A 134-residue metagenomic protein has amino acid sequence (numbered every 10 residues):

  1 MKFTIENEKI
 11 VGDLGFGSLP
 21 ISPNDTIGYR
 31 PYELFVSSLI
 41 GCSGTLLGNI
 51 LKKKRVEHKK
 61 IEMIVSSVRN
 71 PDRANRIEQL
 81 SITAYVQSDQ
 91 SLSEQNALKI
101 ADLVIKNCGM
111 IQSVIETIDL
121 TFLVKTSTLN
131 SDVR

Functional and structural regions predicted by a protein language model:
M1-S38, G48-R134: Extended beta-strand/beta-hairpin segments
C42: Alpha-helical metal-binding/catalytic segments enriched in His/Glu/Asp
T45: Short glycine/serine/threonine-rich phosphate/pyrophosphate-binding segments that cradle anionic phosphate groups
